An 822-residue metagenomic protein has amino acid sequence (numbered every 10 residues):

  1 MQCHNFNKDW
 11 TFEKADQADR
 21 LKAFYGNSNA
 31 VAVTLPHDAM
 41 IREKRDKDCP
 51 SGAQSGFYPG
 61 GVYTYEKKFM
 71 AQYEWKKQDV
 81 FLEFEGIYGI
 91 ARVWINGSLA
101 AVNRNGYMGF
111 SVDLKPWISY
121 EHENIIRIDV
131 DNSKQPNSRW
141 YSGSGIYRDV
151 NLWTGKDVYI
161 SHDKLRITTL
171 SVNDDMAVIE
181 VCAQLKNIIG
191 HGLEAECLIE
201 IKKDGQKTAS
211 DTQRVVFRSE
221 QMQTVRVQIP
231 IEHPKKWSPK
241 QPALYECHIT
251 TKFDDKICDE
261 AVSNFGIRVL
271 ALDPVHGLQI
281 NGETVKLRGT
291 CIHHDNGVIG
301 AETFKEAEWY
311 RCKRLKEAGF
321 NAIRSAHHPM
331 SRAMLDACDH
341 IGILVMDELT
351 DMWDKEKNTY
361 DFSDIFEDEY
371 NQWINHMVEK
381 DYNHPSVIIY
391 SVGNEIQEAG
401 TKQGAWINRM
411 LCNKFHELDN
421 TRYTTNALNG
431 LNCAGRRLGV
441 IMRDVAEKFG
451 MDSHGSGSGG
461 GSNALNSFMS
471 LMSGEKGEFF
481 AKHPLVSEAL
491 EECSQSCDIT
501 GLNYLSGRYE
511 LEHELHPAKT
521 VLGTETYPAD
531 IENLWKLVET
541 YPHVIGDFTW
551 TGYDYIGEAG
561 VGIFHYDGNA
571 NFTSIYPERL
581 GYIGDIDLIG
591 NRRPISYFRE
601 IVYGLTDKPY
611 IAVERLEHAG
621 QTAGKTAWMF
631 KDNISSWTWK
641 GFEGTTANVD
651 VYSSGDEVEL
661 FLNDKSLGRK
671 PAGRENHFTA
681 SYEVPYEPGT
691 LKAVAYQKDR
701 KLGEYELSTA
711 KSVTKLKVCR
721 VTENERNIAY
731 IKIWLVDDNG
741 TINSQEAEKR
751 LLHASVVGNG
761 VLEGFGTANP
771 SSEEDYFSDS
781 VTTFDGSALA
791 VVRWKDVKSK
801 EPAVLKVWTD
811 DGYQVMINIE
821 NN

Functional and structural regions predicted by a protein language model:
M1-E83, S138, G143-I146, Y603 (+3 more regions): Extended carbohydrate-recognition surfaces in non-catalytic/accessory domains of CAZymes and lectin-like proteins
H4-N5, T11-R20, Y390, R409 (+3 more regions): Substrate-binding clefts and catalytic carboxylate motifs of secreted carbohydrate-active enzymes
H4-Q17, S55-G56, G60-H162, I188-I189 (+4 more regions): Accessory beta-strand-rich segments of carbohydrate-active enzymes
I41-F84, Y88-I95, A101-R104, W153 (+10 more regions): Active-site-adjacent substrate/metal-binding segments within catalytic domains of carbohydrate-active enzymes
S119-E121, C182-D273, P685-P688, L707: Extended acidic/polar, glycine-enriched regions that form or flank non-catalytic beta-rich accessory modules
M176-V216, V225, A647-S666, L691-A695 (+2 more regions): Beta-strand-rich binding/interaction modules
G192-L198, K240-E246, T646-N648, S654-D656 (+4 more regions): Short flexible loop/turn segments that cap and initiate beta-strands
E260-F265, R700-A710, Y813-N821: Edge beta-strands of extracellular beta-sandwich domains
